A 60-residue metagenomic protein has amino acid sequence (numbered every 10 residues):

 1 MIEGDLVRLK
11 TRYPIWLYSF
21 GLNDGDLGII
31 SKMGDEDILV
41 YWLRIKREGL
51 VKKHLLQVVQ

Functional and structural regions predicted by a protein language model:
I2-Q60: Basic/aromatic-rich interaction segments and small domains that mediate binding to polyanionic partners
